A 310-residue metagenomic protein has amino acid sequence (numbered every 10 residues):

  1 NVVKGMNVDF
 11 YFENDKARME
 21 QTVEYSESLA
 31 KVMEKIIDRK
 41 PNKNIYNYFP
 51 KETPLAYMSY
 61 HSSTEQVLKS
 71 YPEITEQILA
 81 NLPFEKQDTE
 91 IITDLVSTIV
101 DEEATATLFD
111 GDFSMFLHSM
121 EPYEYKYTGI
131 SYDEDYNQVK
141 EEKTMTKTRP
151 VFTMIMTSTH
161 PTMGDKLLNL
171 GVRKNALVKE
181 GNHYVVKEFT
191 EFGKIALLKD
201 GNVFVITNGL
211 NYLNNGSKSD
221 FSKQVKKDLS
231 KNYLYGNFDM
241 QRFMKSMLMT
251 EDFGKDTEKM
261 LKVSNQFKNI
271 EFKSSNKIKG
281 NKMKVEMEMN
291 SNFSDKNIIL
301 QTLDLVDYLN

Functional and structural regions predicted by a protein language model:
N1-E76, N232-N310: Leucine-rich, highly hydrophobic segment in Treponema pallidum outer-membrane-associated proteins
N1-V2, I37, V96-L108, V178-E191 (+1 more regions): Short, solvent-exposed secondary-structure boundary motifs
I36, I74-Q77, N81, K166-K174: Generic, well-ordered alpha-helical scaffold segments in large soluble proteins
K40-N47, I99-A104, S219-V225: Intrinsically disordered, low-complexity boundary segments flanking structured domains
A56-T105: Predominantly extracellular/luminal regions of secreted and cell-surface proteins, especially disulfide-bonded
Y57, A104-N232, G236: Single conserved position on a long alpha-helix in the C-terminal lobe of the eukaryotic protein kinase
Q66-S70, P83-F84, E102-L108, K199-G201 (+1 more regions): A general structural signal for short secondary-structure boundary/capping elements
L82-E85, T89-T93, E121-M145, M247-K279: Flexible coil/linker segments and helix-coil junctions enriched in charged and small residues
